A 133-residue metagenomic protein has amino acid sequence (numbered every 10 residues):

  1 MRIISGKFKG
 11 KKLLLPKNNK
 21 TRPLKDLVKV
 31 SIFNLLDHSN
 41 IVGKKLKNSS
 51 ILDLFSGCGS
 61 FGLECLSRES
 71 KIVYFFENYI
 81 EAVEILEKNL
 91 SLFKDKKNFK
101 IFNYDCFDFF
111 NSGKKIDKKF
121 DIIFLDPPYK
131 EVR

Functional and structural regions predicted by a protein language model:
M1-R133: Class I S-adenosyl-L-methionine-dependent methyltransferase catalytic core
